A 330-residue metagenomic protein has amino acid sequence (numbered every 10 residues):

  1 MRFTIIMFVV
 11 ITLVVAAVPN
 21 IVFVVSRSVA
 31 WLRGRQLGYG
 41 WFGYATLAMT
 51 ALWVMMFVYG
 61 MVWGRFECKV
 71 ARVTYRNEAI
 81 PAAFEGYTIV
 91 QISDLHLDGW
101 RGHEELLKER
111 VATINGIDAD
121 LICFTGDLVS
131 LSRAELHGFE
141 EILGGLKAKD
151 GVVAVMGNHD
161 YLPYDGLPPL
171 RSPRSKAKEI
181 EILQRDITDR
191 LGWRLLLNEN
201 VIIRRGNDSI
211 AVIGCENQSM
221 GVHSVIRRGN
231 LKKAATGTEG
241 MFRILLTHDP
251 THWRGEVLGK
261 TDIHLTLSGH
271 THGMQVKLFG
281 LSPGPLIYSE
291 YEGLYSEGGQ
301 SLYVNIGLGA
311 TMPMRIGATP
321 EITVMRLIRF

Functional and structural regions predicted by a protein language model:
M1-F66: Non-catalytic terminal accessory segments
I21, R72-T74, V324: Beta-strand secondary-structure signal
G34-T50, T74-P81, R110-I122, R254: Short, charge-rich amphipathic segments
M55-A79, G99-R101, E105: Hydrophobic alpha-helical transmembrane segments in integral membrane proteins
A83-F330: Soluble catalytic domains of enzymes that build or remodel membrane lipids, polysaccharides, and related
